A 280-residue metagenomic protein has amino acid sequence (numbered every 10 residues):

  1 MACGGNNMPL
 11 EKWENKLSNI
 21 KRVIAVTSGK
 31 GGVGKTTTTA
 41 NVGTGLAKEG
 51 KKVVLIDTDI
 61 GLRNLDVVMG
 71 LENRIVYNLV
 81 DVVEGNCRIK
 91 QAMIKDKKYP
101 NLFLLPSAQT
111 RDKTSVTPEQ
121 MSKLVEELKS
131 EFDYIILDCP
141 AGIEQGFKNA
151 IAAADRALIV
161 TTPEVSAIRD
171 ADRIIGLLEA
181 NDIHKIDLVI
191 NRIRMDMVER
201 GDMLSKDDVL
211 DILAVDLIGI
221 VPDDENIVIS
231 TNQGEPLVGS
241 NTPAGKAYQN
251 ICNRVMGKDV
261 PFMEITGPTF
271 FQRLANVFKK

Functional and structural regions predicted by a protein language model:
M1-L17, A180-K280: C-terminal lobe/tail of nucleotide-utilizing enzymes
G4-L10, V83-C87, T117-E119, D138-A141: Short gly/ser/thr-rich secondary-structure transition/capping motifs
E11-N15, A25, A47, M69-G70 (+11 more regions): Signal for well-folded cores of large energy- and translation-related assemblies
V23-R88, Y134: Walker A/P-loop NTP-binding active-site region of P-loop NTPases, recognizing the glycine-rich GxxxxGKT/S
S28, D57, P106-Q109, C139 (+2 more regions): Flexible glycine-/small-residue-rich
T58-S130, I229-Q233, L237-V238: P-loop/Walker-type NTP enzyme "switch/lid" segment
E119-K123, E127-S130, Y134, C139-I229: Conserved catalytic-core segment of NTP-binding enzymes
